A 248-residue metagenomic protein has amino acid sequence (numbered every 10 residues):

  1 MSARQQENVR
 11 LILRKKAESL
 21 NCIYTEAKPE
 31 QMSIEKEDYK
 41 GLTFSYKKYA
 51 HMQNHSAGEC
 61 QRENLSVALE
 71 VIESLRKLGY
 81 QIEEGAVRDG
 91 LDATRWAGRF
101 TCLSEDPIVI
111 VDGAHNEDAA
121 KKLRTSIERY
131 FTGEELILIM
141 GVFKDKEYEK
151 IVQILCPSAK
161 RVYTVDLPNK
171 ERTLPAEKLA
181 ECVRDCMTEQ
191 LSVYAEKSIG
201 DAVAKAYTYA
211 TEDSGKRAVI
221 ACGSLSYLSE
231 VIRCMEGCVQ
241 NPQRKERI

Functional and structural regions predicted by a protein language model:
M1-K48, L65, L69-G85: Acidic, Mg2+-coordinating active-site environments of NTP-dependent enzymes
A3-Y24, K40, I108-V111, E117 (+1 more regions): C-terminal helical cap/extension that packs against the catalytic core of soluble nucleotide-cofactor enzymes
N8, S33, A202, Y227-S229: Short, active-site-adjacent cap segments at secondary-structure transitions
K48-R161: Nucleotide phosphate-binding/pyrophosphate-handling subdomain across enzymes that bind or process nucleotide phosphates
G79, F131-E135, D185-Q190, Q240: Short helix-capping segments at alpha-helix termini
N169-K170, Q240-I248: Short, flexible loop segments at boundaries between secondary-structure elements
S224: Active-site-proximal loop/hinge segments that shape catalytic or ion-binding/gating pockets
